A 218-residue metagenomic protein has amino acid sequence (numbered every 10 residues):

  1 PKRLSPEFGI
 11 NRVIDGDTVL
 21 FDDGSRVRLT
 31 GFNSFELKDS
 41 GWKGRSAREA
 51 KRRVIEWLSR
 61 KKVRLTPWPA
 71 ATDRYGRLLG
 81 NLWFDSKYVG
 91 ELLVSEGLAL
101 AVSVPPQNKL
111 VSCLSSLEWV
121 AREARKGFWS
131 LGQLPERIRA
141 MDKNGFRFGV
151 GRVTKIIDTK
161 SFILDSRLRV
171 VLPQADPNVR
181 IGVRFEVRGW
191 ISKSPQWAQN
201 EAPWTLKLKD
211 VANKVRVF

Functional and structural regions predicted by a protein language model:
P1-F218: Small beta-barrel nucleic-acid-binding modules, primarily SNase/OB-fold domains and secondarily Tudor-like barrels
